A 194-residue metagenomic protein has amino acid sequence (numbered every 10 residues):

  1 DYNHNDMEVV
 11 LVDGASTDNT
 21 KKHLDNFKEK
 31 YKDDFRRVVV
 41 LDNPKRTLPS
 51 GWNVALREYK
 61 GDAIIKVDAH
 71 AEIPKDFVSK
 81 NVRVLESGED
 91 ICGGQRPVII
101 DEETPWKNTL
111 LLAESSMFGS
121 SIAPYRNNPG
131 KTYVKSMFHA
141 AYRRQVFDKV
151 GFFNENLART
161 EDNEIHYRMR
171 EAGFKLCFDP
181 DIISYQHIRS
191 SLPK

Functional and structural regions predicted by a protein language model:
D1-L11, N19, F35-V39: Short loop->beta transition adjacent to catalytic acidic/histidine clusters or analogous donor-positioning motifs
N3-H4, D13-K22, K45, A71: A conserved acidic beta->alpha catalytic loop
N19, A69-V84, Y167: Acidic donor-binding/catalytic loop of UDP-sugar-dependent glycosyltransferases, especially processive GT2
D42-Y59, K80, M137: Glycine-rich, basic loop-to-helix element that forms the pyrophosphate-binding segment of sugar-nucleotide handling
I64: Short aromatic/hydrophobic "clamp" motif used to bind/position activated sugar donors
K75-N108, I183: Conserved donor NDP-sugar-binding/catalytic core segment of glycosyltransferases
V98, S120-Q145, L157-T160, E164 (+1 more regions): A recurrent flexible, glycine/aromatic-enriched loop bordering the glycosyltransferase active site that acts as
N154-K194: Catalytic donor/gating beta->alpha subdomain of glycosyltransferases that bind UDP-sugars
